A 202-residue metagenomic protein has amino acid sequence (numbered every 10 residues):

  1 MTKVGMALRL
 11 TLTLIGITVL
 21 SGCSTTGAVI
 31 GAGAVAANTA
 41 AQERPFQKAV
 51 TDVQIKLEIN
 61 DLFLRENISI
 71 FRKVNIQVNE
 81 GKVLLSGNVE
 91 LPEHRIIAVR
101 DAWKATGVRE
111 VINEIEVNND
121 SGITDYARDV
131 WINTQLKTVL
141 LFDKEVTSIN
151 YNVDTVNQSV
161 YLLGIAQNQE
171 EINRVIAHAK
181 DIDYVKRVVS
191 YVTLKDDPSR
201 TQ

Functional and structural regions predicted by a protein language model:
T2-R9, L14, G22-Q202: N-terminal targeting leaders
